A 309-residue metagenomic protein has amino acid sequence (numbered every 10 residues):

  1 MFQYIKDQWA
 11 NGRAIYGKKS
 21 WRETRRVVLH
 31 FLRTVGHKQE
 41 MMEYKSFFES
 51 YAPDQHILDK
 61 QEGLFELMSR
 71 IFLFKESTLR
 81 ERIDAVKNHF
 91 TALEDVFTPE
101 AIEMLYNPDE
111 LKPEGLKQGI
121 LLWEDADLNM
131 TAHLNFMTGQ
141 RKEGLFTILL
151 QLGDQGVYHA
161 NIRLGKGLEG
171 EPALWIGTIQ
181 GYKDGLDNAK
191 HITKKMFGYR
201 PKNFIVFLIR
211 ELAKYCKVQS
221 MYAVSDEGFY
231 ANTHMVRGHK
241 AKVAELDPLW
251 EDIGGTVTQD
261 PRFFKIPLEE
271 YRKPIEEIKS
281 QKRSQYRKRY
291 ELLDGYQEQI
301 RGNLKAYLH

Functional and structural regions predicted by a protein language model:
M1-H191, K288-H309: Non-catalytic substrate-recognition and accessory regions of acyl/acetyltransferase enzymes
R26, K75, M130, H191 (+4 more regions): Generic, low-specificity signal for short hydrophobic/alpha-helical stretches with a mild N-terminal bias, encompassing
L58, N107, L186, E211 (+4 more regions): Generic marker of "main functional regions" within proteins
I71-F74, N203-F204, K214-S220, R262-L268 (+1 more regions): Noncatalytic linker/hinge segments flanking ATPase motor cores
P108, K112-G115, G119, A231-V236 (+1 more regions): Charge-rich, low-complexity amphipathic helices in intrinsically disordered tails/linkers adjacent to domains
Y158, G167-V257: Acyl-donor binding region in acyl/amide transferases
G255-H309: Charge-rich, low-complexity intrinsically disordered segments
